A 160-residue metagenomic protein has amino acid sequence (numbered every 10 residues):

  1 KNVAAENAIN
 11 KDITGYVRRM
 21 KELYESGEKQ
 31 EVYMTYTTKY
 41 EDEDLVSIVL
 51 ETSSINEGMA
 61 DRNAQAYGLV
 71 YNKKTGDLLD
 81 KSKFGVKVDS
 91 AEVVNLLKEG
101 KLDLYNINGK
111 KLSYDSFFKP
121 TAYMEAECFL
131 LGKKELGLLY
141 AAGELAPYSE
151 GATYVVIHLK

Functional and structural regions predicted by a protein language model:
K1-K160: Compositionally biased intrinsically disordered regions enriched in Thr/Gly
